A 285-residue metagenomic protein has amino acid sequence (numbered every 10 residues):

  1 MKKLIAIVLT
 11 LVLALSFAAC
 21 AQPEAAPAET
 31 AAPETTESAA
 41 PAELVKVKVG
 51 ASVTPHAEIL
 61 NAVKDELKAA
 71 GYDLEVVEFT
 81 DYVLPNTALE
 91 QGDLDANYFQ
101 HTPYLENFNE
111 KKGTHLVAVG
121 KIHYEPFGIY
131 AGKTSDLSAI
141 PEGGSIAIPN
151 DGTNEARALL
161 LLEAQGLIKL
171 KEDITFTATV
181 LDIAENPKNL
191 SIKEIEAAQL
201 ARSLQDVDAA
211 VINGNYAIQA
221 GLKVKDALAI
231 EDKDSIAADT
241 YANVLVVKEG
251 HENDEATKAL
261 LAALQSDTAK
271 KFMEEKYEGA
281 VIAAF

Functional and structural regions predicted by a protein language model:
S16-A31: Bacterial lipoprotein signal-peptidase II cleavage site
A42-T54, Y72-E78, S145-I146: Short, well-ordered beta-strand elements
V76-T87, T175-R202: Short helix-initiation/N-cap motifs at beta->coil->alpha
E90-Q100, G144, L167, K188-S191 (+1 more regions): Alpha-to-beta junction loops
N107-V119, T134, D206, V211 (+1 more regions): Ligand-binding "clamshell"
V119-I168, K270: A conserved helix-loop-strand patch within extracytoplasmic ligand-binding domains of the periplasmic binding
P126-L137, Y241-D254: A bilobed periplasmic-binding-protein/Venus flytrap-type ligand-binding module shared by bacterial periplasmic
N154-E163, L264-A284: Periplasmic-binding protein-like
